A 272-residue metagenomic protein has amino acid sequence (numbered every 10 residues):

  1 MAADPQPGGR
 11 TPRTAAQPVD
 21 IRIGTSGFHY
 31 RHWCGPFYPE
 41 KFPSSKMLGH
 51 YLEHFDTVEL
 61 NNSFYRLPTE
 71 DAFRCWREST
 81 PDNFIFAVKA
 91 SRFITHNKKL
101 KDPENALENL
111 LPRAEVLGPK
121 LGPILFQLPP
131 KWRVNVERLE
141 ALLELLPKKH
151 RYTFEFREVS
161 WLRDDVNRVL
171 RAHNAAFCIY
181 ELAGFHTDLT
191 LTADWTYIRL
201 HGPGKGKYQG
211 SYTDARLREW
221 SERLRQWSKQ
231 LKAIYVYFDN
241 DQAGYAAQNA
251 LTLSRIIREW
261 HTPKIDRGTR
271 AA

Functional and structural regions predicted by a protein language model:
M1-A272: Residues lining hydrophobic/aromatic ligand-binding pockets adjacent to catalytic sites
